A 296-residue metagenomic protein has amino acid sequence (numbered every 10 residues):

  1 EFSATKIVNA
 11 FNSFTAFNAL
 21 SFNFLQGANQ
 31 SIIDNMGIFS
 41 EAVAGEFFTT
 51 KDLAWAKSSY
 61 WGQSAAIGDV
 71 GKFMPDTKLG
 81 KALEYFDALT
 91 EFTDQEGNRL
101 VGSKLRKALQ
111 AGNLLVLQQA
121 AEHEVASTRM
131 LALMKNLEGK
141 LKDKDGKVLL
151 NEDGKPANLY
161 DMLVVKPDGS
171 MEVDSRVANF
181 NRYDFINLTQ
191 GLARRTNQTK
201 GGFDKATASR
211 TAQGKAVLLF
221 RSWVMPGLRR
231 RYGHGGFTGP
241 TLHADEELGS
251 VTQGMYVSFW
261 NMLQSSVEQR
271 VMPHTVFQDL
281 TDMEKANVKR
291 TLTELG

Functional and structural regions predicted by a protein language model:
E1-G296: Hydrophobic, often aromatic-rich secondary-structure segments at membrane interfaces
